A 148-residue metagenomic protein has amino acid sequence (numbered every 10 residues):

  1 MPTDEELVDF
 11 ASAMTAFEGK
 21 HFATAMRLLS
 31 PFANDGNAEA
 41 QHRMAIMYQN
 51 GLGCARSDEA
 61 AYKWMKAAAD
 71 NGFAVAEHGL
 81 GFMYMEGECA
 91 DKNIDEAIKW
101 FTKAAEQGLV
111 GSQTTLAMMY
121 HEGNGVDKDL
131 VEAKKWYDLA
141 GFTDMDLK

Functional and structural regions predicted by a protein language model:
D4-E5, K20-H21, N34-N37, N50-L52 (+8 more regions): Short helix-capping/linker turns of helical repeat alpha-solenoids
E5-D35: Alpha-helical segment of the N-proximal tetratricopeptide repeat
D9-F10, T15, P31-F32, R43-N50 (+3 more regions): Hydrophobic face of amphipathic alpha-helices that form TPR/SEL1-like repeat modules and related alpha-solenoid
E18-R27, A55-W64, D91-W100, D127-Y137: Structural signature of tandem alpha-helical TPR/SEL1-like repeats, specifically the intra-repeat loop/turn
P31-F32, A67-A68, K103-A104, A140: Canonical positions in the second alpha-helix
T114, M118, D127-M145: TPR/TPR-like (Sel1-like) alpha-helical repeat modules
